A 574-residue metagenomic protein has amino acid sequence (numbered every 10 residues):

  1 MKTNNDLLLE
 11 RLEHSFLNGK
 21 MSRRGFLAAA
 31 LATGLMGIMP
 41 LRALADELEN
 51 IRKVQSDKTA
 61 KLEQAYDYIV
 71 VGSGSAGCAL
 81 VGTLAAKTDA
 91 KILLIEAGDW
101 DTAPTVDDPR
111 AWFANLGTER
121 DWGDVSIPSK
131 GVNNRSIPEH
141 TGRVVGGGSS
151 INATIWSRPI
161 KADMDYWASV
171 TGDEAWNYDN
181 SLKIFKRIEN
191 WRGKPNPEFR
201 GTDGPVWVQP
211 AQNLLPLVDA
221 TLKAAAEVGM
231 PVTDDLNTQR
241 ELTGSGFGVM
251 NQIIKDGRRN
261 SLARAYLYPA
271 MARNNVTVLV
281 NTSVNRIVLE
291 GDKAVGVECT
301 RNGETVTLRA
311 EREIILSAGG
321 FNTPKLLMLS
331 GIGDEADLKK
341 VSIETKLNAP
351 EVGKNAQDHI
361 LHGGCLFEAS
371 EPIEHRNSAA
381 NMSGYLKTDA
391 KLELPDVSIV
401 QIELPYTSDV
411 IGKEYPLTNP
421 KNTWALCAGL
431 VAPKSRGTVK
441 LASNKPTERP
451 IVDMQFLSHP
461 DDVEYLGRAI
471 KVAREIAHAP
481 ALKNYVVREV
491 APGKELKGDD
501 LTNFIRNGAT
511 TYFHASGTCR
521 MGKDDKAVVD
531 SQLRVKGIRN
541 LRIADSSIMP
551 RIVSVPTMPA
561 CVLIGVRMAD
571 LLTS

Functional and structural regions predicted by a protein language model:
M1-M21, D46-E47: N-terminal secretory signal peptides
F16-N18, G25, L31, S169-A294 (+2 more regions): Conserved redox-cofactor binding core of oxidoreductases
M21-M39, L326: N-terminal export leaders
D46-K186, E344-E351, H359-E368: N-terminal glycine-rich phosphate/pyrophosphate-binding loop and immediately adjacent elements
A65, V280, N285-R286, L426 (+1 more regions): A glycine-rich dinucleotide-binding beta-alpha-beta segment and adjacent secondary-structure elements that constitute
T83, K87, K91, G98-A103 (+2 more regions): Glycine-rich loop(s) and the adjacent beta-strand/alpha-helix scaffold that form part
I360-G467, T511-G517, I543-S546, P550-I552: FAD cofactor-binding and catalytic pocket of flavoenzymes
V553-R567: A conserved FAD-binding loop/helix module that cradles the flavin
